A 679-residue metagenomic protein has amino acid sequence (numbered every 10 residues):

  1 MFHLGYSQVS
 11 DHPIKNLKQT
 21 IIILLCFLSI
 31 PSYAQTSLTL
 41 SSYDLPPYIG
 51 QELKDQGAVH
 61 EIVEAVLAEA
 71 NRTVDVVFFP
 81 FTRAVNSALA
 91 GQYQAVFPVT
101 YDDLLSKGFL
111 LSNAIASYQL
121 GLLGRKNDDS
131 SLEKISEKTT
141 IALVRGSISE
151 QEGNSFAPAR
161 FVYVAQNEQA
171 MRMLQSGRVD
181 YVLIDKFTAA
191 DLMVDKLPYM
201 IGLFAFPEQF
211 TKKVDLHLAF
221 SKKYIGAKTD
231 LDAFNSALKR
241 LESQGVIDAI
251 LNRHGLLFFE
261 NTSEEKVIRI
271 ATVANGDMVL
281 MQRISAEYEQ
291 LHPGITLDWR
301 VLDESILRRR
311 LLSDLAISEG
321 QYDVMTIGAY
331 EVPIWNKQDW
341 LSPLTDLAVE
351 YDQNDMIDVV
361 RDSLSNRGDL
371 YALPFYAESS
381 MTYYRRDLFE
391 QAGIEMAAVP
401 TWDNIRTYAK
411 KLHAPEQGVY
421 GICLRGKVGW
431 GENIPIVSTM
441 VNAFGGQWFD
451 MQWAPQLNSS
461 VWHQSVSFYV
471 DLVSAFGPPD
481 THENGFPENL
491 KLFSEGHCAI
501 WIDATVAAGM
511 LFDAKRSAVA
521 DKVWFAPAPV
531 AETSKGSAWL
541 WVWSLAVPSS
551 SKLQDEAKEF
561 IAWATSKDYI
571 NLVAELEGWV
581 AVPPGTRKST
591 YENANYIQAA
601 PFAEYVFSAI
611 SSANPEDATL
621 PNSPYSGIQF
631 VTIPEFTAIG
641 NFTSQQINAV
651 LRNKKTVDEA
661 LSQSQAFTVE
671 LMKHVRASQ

Functional and structural regions predicted by a protein language model:
Q35-D103, K107, D298-I306, R310 (+1 more regions): Extracytoplasmic small-molecule ligand-binding "clamshell" domains of the periplasmic binding protein/Venus flytrap
E64, V76-S136, R145-S149, F204-T211 (+1 more regions): Acidic, polar ligand-binding/catalytic clefts
F109-A116, E287-D358, S363-S365, Q391-G393 (+3 more regions): Extracytoplasmic "Venus flytrap"/periplasmic binding protein-like
G153-A157, A507-A518, A531-N641: C-terminal lobe and pocket-closing loops of periplasmic/extracytoplasmic Venus-flytrap solute-binding proteins
D248, N252-T262, T296, E390 (+1 more regions): Conserved C-terminal helix/tail region of periplasmic/extracytoplasmic solute-binding proteins
G328-S379, D403-N404, N433-I436, A520-A526 (+1 more regions): Hinge/lid segment of periplasmic solute-binding proteins
Y371-F375, S380, R406-P455, C498: Extracytoplasmic/periplasmic solute-binding protein
Y408-K411, M451-E483, W524, A528-P529: Glycine-centered hinge/linker elements that transmit conformational signals in sensory and ligand-binding systems
